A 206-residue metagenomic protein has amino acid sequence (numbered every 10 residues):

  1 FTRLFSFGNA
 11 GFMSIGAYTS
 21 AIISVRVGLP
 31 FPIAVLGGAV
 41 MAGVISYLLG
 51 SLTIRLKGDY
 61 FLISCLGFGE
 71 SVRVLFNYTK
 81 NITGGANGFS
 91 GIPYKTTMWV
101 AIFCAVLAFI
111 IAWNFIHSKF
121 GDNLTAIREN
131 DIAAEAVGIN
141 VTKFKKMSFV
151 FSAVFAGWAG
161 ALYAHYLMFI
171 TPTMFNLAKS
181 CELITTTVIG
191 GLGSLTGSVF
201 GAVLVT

Functional and structural regions predicted by a protein language model:
F1-T206: Transmembrane alpha-helices and adjacent helix-loop boundaries
